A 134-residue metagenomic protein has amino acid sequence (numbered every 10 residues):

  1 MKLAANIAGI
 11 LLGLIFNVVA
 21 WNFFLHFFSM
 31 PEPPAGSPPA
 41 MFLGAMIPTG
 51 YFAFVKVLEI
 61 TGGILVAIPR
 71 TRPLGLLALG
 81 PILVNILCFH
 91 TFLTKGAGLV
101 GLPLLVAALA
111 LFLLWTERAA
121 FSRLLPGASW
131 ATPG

Functional and structural regions predicted by a protein language model:
M1-F28, A53, I68-G134: Extended, low-polarity transmembrane helix blocks
L12, P33-S37, L58-I60: Short hydrophobic/aromatic-rich motifs at helix boundaries and adjacent loops
H26-A40: Peri-membrane helix termini and adjoining interfacial loops of integral membrane proteins
E32, G44, P48, P126-G127: Generic structural "secondary-structure junction" signal
P39-L43, S122: Generic secondary-structure boundary/loop-capping signal
F42-T61: Interfacial helix-start motif at the membrane-water boundary
T61-A67: Generic transmembrane alpha-helix motif of multi-pass integral membrane proteins
